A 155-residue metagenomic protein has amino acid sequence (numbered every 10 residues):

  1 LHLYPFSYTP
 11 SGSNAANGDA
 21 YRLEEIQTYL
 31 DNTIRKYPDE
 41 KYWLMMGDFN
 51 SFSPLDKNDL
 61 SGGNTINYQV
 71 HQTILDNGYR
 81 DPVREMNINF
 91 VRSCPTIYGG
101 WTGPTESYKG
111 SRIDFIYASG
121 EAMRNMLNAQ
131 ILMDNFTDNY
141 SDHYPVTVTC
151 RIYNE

Functional and structural regions predicted by a protein language model:
L1-E155: Active-site regions of metal-assisted phosphoester/phosphodiester hydrolases, unifying DNase/endonuclease modules
